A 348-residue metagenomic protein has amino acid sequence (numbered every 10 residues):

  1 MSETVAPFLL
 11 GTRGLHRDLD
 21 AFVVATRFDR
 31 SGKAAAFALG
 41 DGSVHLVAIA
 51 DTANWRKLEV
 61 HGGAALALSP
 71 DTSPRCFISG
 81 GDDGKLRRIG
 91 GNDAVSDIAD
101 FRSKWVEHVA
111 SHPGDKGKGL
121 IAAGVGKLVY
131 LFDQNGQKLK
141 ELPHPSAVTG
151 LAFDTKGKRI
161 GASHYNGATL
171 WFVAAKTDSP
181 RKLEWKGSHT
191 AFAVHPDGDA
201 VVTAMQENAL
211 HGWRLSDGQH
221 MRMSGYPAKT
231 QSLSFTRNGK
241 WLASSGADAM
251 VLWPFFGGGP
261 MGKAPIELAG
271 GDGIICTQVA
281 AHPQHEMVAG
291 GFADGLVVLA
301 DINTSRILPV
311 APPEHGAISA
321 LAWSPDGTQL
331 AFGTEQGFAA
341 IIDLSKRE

Functional and structural regions predicted by a protein language model:
M1-E348: WD40-repeat beta-propeller superdomains and closely related acidic/aromatic-rich repeat-like regions
